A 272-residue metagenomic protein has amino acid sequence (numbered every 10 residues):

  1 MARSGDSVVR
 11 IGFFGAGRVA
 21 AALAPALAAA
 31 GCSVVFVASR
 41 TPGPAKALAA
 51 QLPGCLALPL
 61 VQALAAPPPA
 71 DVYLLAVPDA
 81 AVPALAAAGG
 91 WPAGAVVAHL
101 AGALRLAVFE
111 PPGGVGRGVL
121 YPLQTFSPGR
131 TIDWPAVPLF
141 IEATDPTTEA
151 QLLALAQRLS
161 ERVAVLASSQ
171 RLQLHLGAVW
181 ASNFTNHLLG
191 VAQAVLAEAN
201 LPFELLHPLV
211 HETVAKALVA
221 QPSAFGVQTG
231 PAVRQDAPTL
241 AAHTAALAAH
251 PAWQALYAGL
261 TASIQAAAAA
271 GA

Functional and structural regions predicted by a protein language model:
M1-Q62: NAD(P)+-binding Rossmann beta1-loop-alpha1 motif at the extreme N-terminus of oxidoreductases
S7-R10, G94, A136: Phosphate-coordination loops involved in phosphoryl transfer and adenosine-cofactor binding
I11-F13, L75, I141: Hydrophobic Val/Ile/Leu positions in short beta-strands of Rossmann-like dinucleotide-binding domains
L23, A30, P44-Q51, P111-G114 (+1 more regions): Internal alpha-helical scaffold of NAD(P)-dependent oxidoreductase catalytic cores
A38, L74, A178-A181, T185 (+2 more regions): Amphipathic, non-transmembrane alpha-helical scaffold segments
P42-K46, L52-T131: Rossmann-like NAD(P)(H) cofactor-binding subdomain of soluble oxidoreductases
H211-A272: Interdomain hinge/lid region at the active-site interface of Rossmann-like NAD(P)-dependent oxidoreductases
